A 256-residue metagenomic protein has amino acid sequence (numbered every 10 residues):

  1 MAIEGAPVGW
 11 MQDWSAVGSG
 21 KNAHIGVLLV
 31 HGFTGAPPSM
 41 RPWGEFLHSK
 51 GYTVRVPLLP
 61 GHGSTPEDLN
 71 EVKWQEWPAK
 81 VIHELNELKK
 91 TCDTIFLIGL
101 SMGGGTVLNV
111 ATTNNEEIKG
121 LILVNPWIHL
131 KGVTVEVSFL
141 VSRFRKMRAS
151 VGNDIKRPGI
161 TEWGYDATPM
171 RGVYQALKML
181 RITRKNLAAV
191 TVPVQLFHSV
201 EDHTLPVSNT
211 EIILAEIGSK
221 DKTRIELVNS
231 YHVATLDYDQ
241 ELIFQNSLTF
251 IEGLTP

Functional and structural regions predicted by a protein language model:
A6-T65: Short, surface-exposed "cap/lid" segments of acyl-processing enzymes
T65-T91, F96: Catalytic nucleophile-loop/oxyanion-hole region of alpha/beta-hydrolase and closely related hydrolase-like folds
G99-G103, V107: Gly/Ala-rich beta-loop-alpha elbow adjacent to hydrolase catalytic centers
I122-G132: Active-site nucleophile loop of the alpha/beta-hydrolase fold
V190, L196-H198, D202: Short beta-strand/loop motif that positions the catalytic acidic residue of the alpha/beta-hydrolase fold
H203-N209: Conserved alpha/beta-hydrolase "acid-adjacent" motif
E211, A215-V233: Catalytic histidine neighborhood in serine/cysteine hydrolases with alpha/beta-hydrolase-type architecture
V228-P256: Catalytic active-site module of serine/aspartate enzymes centered on a nucleophile-bearing elbow/loop
